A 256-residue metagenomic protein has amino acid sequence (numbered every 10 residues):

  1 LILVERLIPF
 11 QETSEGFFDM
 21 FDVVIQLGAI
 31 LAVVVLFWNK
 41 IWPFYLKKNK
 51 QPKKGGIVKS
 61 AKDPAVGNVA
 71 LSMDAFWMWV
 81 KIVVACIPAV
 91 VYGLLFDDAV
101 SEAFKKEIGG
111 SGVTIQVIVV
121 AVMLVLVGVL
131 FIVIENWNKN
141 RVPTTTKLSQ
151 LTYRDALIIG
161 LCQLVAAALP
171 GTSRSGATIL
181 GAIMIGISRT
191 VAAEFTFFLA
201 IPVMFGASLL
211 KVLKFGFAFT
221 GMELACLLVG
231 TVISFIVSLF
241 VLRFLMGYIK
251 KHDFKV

Functional and structural regions predicted by a protein language model:
L1-V256: Multi-pass membrane proteins that catalyze or facilitate reactions on polyprenyl-/lipid-phosphate substrates and their
